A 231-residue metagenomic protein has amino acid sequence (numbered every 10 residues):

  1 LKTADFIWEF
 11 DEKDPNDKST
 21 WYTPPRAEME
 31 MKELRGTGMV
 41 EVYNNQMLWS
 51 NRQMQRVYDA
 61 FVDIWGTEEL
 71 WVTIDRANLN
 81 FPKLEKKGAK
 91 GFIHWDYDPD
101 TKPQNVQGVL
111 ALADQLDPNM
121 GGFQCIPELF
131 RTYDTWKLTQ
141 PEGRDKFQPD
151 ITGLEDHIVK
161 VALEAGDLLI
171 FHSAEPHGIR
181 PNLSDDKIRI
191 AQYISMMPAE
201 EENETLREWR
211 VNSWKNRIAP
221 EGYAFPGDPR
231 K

Functional and structural regions predicted by a protein language model:
L1-D100: Non-heme Fe(II)-dependent double-stranded beta-helix
D63-W71, D100-P103, A111-N119, T132: Secondary-structure boundary elements
G66, F92-N105, D156-H157, L163 (+1 more regions): A short beta-loop-beta micro-motif enriched in histidine and acidic residues
R76, F81, W95-Y97, V106 (+2 more regions): Short, structured patches in soluble enzyme cores that scaffold and shape functional sites
A89-W95, E142-H157, D186, R207-V211: Short, surface-exposed loop/helix-turn segments at secondary-structure junctions that function as lids/hinges flanking
N105, A113-G178: Double-stranded beta-helix
L138-P141, L168-I170, A174-K231: Non-heme Fe(II)/2-oxoglutarate
